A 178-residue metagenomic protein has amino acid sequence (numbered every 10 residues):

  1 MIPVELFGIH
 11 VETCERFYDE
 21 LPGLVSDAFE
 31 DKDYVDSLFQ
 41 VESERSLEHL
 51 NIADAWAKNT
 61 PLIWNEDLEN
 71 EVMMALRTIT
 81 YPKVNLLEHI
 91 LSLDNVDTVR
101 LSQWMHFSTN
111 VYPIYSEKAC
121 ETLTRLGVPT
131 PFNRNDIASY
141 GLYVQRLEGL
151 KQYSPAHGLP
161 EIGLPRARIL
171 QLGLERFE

Functional and structural regions predicted by a protein language model:
M1-S37, V41-L47, S116-E178: C-terminal accessory module of base-excision DNA glycosylases/AP lyases that mediates lesion recognition and DNA
G23-V25, L76-T78, T109-N110: A short, ordered amphipathic alpha-helix with a cationic face
E44, E48-D94: Helix-hairpin-helix/helix-loop-helix acidic hairpins
P61-W64, Y112, E175-E178: Short helix-capping/linker segments at secondary-structure and domain boundaries
L86-H89, R100, Y115: Amphipathic alpha-helical interface surfaces
R100-H106: Short hydrophobic alpha-helical segments that form membrane-spanning helices or hydrophobic packing faces of helical
H106-E117: Catalytic Zn2+-binding segment of zinc metalloproteases
